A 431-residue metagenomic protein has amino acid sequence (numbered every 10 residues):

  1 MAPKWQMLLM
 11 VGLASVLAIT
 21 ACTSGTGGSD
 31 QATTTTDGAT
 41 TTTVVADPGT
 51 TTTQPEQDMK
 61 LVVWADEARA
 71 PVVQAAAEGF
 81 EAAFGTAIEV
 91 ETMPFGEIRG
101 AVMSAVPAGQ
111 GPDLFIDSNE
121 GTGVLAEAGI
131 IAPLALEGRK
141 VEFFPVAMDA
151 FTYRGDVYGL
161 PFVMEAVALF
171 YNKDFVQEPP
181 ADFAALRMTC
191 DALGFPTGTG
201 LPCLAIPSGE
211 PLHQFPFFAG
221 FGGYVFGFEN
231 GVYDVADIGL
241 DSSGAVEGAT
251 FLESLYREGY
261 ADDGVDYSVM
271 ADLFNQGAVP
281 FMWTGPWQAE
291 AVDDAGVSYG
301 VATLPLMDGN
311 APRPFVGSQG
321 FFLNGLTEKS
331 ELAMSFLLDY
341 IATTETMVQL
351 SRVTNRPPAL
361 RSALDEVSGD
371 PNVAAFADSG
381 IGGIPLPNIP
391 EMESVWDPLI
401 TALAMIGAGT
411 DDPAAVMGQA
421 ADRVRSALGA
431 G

Functional and structural regions predicted by a protein language model:
C22-V124, K140, D308, L332 (+2 more regions): Conserved N-terminal structural module of periplasmic/extracytoplasmic solute-binding proteins
T50, S379-G431: Conserved C-terminal helix/tail region of periplasmic/extracytoplasmic solute-binding proteins
P55, P286-S298, M307-T401: C-terminal lobe and pocket-closing loops of periplasmic/extracytoplasmic Venus-flytrap solute-binding proteins
A105, P112-D113, K140-D174, P202-C203 (+2 more regions): A structural signal for short loop-to-beta-strand junctions that line the ligand-binding cleft of periplasmic/secreted
N119-V167, E178, F183-R187, F217 (+2 more regions): Hinge/lid segment of periplasmic solute-binding proteins
A135-F143, C203-L204, S208, Y224-E247 (+4 more regions): Short, solvent-exposed loop/beta-turn-alpha elements that line the ligand-binding surface or hinge of extracytoplasmic
Y158-F162, V167, R187-D237, V279: Extracytoplasmic/periplasmic solute-binding protein
C190, D234-G264: Glycine-centered hinge/linker elements that transmit conformational signals in sensory and ligand-binding systems
